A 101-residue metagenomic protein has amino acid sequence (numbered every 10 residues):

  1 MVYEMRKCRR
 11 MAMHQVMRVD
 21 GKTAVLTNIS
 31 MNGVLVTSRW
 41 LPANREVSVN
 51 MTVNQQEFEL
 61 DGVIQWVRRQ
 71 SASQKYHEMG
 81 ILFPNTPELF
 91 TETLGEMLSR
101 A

Functional and structural regions predicted by a protein language model:
M1-M31, G95-A101: N-terminal helix initiation/capping motif
M13, F58-L60, H77: Hydrophobic core residues within well-ordered beta-strands of beta-rich domains
Q15-V19, N44-F58: Short conserved beta-strand and strand-loop elements enriched in small hydrophobics with frequent Asp/Gly
V25, D61-V63: Residues located in well-ordered beta-strands
V34-S38, Q70-F83: Short, solvent-exposed secondary-structure boundary/capping segments
W40-N44, S48, E92-T93: Surface-exposed connector loops and short turns at secondary-structure junctions
S73, L89-E96: Short, charged, solvent-exposed linker or helix-capping segments at domain edges/interfaces that act as flexible hinges
